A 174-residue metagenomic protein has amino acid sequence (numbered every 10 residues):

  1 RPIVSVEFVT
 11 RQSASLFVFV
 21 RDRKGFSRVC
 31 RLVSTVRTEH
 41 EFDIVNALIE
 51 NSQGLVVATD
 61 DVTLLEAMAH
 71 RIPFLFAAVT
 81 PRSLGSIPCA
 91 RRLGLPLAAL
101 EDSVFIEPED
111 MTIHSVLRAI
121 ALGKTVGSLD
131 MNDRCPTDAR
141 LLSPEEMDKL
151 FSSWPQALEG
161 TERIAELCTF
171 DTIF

Functional and structural regions predicted by a protein language model:
I3-S5, V9-F76, P108-F174: Conserved active-site carboxylates
V4-V6, A77-T80, A98-E101: Active-site neighborhood of phospho(di)ester-bond hydrolases with catalytic His/Asp-centered motifs
R82-C89: Active-site-adjacent beta->alpha loops and helix N-cap segments on the catalytic face of soluble alpha/beta enzymes
P96-E109: Short acidic/histidine-rich active-site segments
